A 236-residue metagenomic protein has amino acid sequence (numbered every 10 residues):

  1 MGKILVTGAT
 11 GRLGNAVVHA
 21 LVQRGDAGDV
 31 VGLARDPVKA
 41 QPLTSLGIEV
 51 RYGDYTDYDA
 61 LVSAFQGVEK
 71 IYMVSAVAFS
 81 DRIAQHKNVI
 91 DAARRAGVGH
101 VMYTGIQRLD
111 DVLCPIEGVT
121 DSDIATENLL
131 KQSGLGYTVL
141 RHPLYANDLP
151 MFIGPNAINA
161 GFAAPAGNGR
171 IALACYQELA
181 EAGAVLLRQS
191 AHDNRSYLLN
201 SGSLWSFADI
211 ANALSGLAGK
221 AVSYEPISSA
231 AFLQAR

Functional and structural regions predicted by a protein language model:
G2-D29, A34-V38, T56-D59, Q66 (+4 more regions): Oxidoreductase cofactor-interface core, primarily capturing Rossmann-like NAD(P)-dependent enzymes
K39-L46, S63: Short loop/helix-cap segments at secondary-structure boundaries that form the rim of catalytic
T44-T56: Rossmann-fold cofactor-recognition segment
V74: Conserved beta-strand segments of the P-loop GTPase G domain that flank and frequently precede/overlap
